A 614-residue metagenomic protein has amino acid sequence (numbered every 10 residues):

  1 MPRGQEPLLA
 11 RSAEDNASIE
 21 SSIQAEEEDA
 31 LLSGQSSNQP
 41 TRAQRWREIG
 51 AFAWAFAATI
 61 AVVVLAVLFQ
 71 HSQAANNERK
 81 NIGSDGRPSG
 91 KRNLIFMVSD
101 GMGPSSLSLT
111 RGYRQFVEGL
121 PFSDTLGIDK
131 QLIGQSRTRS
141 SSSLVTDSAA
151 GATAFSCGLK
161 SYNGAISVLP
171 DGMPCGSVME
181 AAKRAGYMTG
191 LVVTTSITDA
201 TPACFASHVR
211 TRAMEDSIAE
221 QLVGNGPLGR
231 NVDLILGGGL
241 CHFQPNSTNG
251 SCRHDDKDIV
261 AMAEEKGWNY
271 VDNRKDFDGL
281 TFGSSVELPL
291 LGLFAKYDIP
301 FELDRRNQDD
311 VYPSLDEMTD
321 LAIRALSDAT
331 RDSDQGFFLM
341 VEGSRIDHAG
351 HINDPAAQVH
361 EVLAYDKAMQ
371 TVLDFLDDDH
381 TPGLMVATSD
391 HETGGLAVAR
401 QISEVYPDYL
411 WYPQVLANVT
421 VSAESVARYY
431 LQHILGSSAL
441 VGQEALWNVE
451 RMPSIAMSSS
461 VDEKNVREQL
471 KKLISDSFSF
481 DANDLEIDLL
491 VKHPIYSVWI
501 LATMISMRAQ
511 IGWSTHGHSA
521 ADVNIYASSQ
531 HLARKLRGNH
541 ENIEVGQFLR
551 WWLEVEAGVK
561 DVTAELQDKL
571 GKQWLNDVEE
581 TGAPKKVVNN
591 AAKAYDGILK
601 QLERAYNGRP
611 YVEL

Functional and structural regions predicted by a protein language model:
M1-G34: Intrinsically disordered, low-complexity terminal tails of fungal membrane proteins
S21, S36-P40, S84: Conserved acidic/glycine
A30-Q44: Juxtamembrane low-complexity tails/linkers enriched in Ser/Thr-Pro and polybasic
R45-N81, R87: Alpha-helical transmembrane segments in eukaryotic/viral proteins
V64, K91-R92, M102-L107, G112-T153 (+3 more regions): A post-motif C-terminal structural segment
D85-G86, T515: Short consensus segments that form the blades of beta-propeller domains, in both extracellular/periplasmic
G86-T110, F155-D171, C175-S207: Mobile, glycine-rich extracellular loop/lid and propeptide segments that shape or gate substrate/ligand access
